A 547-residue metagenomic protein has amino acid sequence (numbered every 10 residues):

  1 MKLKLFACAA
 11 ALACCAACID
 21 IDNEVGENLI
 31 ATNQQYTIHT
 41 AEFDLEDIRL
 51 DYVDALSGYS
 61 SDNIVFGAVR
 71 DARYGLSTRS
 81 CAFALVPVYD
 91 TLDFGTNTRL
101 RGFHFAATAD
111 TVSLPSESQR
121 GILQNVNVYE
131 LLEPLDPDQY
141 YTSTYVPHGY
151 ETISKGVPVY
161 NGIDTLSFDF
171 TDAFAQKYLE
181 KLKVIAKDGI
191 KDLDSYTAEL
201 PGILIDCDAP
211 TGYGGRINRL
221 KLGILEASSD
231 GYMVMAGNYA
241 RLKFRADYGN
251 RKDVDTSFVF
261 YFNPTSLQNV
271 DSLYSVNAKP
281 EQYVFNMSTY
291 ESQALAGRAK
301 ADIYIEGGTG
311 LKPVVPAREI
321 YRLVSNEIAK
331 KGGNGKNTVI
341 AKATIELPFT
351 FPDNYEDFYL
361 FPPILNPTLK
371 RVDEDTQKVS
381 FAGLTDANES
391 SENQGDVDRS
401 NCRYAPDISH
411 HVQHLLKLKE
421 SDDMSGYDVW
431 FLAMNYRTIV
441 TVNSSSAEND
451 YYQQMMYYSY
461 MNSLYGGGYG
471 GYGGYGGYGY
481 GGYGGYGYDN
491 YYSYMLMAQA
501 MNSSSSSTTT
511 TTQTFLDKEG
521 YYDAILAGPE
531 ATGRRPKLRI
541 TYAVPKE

Functional and structural regions predicted by a protein language model:
K2-C8, A13, C18-E547: Secreted, disulfide-rich extracellular signaling modules
